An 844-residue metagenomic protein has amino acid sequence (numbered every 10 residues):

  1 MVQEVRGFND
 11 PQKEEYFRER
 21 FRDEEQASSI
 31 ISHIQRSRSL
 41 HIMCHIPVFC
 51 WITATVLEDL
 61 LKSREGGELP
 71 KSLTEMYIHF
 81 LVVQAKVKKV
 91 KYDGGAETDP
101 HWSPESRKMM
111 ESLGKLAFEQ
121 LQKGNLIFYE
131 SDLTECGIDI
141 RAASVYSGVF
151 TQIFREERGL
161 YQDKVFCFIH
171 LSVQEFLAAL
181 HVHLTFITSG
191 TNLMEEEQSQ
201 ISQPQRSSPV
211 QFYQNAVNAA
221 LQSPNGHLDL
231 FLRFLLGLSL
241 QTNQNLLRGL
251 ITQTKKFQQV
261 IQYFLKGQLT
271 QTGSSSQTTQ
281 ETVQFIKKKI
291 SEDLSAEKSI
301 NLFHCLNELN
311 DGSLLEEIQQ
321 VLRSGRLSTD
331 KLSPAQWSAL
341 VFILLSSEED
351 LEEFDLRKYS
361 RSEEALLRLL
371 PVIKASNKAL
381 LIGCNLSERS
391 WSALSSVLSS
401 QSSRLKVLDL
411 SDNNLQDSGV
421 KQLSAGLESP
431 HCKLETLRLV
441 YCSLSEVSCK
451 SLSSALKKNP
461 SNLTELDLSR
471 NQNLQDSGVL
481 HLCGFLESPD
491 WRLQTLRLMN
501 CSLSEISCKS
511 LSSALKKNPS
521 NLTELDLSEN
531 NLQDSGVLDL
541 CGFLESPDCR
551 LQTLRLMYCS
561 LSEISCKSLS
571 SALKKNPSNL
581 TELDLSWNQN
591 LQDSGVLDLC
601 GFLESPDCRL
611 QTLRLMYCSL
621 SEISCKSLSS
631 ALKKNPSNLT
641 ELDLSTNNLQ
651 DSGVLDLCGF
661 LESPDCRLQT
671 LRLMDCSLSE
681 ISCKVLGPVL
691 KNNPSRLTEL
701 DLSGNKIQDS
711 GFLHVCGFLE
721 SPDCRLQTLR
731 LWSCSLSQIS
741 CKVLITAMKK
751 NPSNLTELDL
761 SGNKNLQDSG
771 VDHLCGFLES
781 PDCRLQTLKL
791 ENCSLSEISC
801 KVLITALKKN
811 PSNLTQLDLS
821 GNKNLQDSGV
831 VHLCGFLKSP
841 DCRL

Functional and structural regions predicted by a protein language model:
M1-C44, V48-C50, T55-L844: Leucine-enriched alpha-helical scaffold segments used for protein-protein interaction
